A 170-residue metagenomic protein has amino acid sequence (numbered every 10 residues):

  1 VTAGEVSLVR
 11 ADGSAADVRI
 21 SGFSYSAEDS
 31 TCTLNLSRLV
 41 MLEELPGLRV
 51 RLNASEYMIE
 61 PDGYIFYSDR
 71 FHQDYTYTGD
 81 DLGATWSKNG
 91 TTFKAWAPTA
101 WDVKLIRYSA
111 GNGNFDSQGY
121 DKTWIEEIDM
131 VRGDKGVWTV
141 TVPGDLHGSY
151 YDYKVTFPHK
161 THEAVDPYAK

Functional and structural regions predicted by a protein language model:
V1-T2, V103: A short beta-turn/strand-edge loop motif at beta-sheet boundaries
T2-L48: Acidic, low-complexity Ser/Thr/Gly/Pro-rich repeat segments typical of extracellular/periplasmic and surface-exposed
L8, L34-S37, L105, W124-I125 (+1 more regions): Short beta-strand element of the conserved SAM-dependent methyltransferase core
D12-D29, K94-G148, T156-K170: Aromatic-rich carbohydrate-binding modules that target alpha-glucans
L42-Y57, S149-F157: Short, aromatic- and glycine-rich surface loops/edge beta-strands on solvent-exposed regions
E44, S87, D145-H147: Solvent-exposed loop and beta-edge segments used for protein-protein assembly and interaction
E56-A100: Non-catalytic, glycine-rich low-complexity segments
